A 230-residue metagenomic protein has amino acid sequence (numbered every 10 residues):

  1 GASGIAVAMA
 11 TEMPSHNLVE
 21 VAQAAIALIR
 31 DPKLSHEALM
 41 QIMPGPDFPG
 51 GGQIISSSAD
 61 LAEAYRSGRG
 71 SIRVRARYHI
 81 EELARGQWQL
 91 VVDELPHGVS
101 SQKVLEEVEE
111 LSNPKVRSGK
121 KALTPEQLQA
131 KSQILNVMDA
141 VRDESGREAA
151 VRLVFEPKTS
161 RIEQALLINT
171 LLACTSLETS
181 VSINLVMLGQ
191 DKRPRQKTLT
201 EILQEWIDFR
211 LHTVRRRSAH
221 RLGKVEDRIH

Functional and structural regions predicted by a protein language model:
A2-S3, M9-H230: C-terminal interaction appendages of subunits in large macromolecular complexes
